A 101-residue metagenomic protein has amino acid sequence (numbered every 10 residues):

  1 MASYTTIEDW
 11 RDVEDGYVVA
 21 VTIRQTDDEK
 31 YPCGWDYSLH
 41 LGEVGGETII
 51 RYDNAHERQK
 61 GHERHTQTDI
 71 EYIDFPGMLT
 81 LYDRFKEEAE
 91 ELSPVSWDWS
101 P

Functional and structural regions predicted by a protein language model:
M1-H62: The feature represents the first ordered module of a protein
M1-W10, E91-P101: Intrinsically disordered, low-complexity and often Lys/Arg-enriched segments
D9, H40, E57, Q67 (+2 more regions): Short linear sequence elements within intrinsically disordered, low-complexity coil regions
Q59-I73: Short helix/strand-capping connector loops at secondary-structure junctions
D69-S100: Short, compact, well-ordered microdomains
